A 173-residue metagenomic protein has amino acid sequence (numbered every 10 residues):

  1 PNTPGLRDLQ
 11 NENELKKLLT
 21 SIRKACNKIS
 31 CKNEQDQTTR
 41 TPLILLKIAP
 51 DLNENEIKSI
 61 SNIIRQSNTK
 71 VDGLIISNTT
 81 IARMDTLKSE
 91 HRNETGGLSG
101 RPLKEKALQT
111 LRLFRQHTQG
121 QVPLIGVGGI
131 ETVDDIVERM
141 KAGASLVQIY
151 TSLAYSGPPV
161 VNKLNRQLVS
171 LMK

Functional and structural regions predicted by a protein language model:
P1, I29-C31, N55: Active-site loop segments of alpha/beta catalytic cores
P1-N2, P50-L52, T80-I81, I130-E131 (+1 more regions): Active-site-proximal loop/turn and secondary-structure-junction residues that shape catalytic pockets, frequently
N2-Q10, R65-G120, S156, V160: Glycine/Thr-rich beta-alpha phosphate-binding loop at enzyme active sites
R7-E14, L45-S67: Active-site glycine- and acidic-residue-rich loops that bind and position anionic ligands or nucleotide-like cofactors
Q10-T38, I44, N93-V122, L164-K173: Alpha-helix-loop-beta-strand connector modules within alpha/beta enzyme cores
I44-I48, L74-I76, P123-G128, V147-I149: Hydrophobic faces of well-ordered beta-strands that scaffold small-molecule active sites in alpha/beta enzyme cores
L52-Q66, Q116-G120, I130-V147: Catalytic cores of alpha/beta
G73-I81, I136-K163: Glycine-rich phosphate-binding active-site loops on the catalytic face of alpha/beta enzymes
